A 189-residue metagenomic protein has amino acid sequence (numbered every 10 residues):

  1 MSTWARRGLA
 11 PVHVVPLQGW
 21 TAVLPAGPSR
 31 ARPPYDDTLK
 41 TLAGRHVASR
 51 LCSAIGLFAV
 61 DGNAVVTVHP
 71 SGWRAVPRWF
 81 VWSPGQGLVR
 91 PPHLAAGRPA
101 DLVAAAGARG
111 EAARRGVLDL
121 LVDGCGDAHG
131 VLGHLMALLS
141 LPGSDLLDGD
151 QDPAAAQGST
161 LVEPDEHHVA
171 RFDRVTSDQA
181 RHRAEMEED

Functional and structural regions predicted by a protein language model:
M1-L24, P33, D37, G158-D189: N-terminal domain-onset segments
R7-P91: Short, intrinsically disordered low-complexity segments
R74, V81-D189: Long, compositionally biased intrinsically disordered terminal regions
